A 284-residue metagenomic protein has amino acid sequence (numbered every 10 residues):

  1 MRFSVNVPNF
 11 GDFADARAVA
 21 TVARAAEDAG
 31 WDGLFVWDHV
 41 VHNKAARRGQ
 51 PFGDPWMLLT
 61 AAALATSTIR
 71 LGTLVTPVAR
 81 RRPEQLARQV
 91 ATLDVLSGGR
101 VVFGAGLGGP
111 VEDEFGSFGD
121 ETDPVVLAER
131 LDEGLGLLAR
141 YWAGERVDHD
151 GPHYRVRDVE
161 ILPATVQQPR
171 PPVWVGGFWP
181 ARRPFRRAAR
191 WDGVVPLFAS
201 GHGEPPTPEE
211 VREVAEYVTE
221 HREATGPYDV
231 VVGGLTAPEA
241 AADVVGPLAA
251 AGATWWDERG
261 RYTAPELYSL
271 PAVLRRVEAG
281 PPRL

Functional and structural regions predicted by a protein language model:
M1-L284: Active-site-adjacent structural elements that line small-molecule/cofactor binding pockets in enzymes
